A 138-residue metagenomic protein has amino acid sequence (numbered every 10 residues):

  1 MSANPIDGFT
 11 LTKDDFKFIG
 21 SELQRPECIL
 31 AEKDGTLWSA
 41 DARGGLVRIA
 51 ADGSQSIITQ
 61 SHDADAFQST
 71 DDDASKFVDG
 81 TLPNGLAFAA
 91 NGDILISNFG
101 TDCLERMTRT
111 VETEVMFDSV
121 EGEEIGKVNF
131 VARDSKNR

Functional and structural regions predicted by a protein language model:
M1-R138: Sequence-structural signature of mature extracellular/luminal beta-sheet repeat domains, prominently beta-propellers
